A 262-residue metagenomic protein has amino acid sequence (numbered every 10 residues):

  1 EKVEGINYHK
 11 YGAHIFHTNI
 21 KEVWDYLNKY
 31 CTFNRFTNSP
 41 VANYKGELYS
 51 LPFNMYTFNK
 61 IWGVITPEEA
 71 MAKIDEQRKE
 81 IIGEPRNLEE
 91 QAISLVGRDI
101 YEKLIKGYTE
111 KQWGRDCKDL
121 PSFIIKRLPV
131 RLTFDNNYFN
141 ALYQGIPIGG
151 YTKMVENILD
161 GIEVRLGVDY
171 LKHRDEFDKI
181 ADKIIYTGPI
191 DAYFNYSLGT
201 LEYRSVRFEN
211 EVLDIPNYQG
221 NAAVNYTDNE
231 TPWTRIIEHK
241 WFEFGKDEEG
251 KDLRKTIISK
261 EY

Functional and structural regions predicted by a protein language model:
E1-Y30, P40: Glycine-rich FAD cofactor-binding loop and adjacent beta-loop-alpha segment at the N-terminus of flavoprotein
K2, P40-Y44, V224-Y226: Short acidic-hydrophobic surface loop/beta-edge motif
N7, T32, E163-R165: Conserved beta-strand segments of alpha/beta enzyme cores
K10-H14, Q144-G145, N210-E211: A short acidic, glycine-rich active-site loop that binds or catalyzes chemistry on phosphate/adenosine moieties
H17, N43, S259-E261: Short, well-ordered beta-strand micro-motif
F36-N38, G167-D169, H239: Conserved beta-strand termini and adjacent loop/short-helix elements that scaffold enzyme active sites in alpha/beta
A42-S50, M55-K183, T187-F194: Active-site/ligand-binding neighborhood in enzyme catalytic cores
Y170-Y262: Mid-domain catalytic core of redox enzymes that form a hydrophobic substrate pocket/lid adjacent to a catalytic redox
